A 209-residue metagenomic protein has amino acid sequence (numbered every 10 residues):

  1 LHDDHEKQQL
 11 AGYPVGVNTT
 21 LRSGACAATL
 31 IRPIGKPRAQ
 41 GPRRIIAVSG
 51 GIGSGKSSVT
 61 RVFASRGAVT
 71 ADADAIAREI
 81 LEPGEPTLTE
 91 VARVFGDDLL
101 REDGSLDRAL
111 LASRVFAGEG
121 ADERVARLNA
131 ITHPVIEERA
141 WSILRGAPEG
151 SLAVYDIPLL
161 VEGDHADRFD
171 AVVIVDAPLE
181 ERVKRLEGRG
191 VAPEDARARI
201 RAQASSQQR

Functional and structural regions predicted by a protein language model:
D3-E6, T19: Short hydrophobic alpha-helical segments enriched in small aliphatic residues
Q8-L10: Cationic, low-complexity basic patches in intrinsically disordered or flexible, solvent-exposed regions
R22-I31: N-terminal pre-Walker A segment at the start of P-loop NTPase domains
R32-A68, A73-A75: Walker A (P-loop) phosphate-binding motif
A75-L152: ATP-dependent small-molecule kinase phosphotransfer cores that center on conserved nucleotide phosphate-binding segments
L88-A92, L179-E187, R197: An amphipathic alpha-helix signature
R139-S142, A166-R168, K184-R209: Small-molecule kinase domains that catalyze NTP-dependent phosphoryl transfer to phosphate-bearing small molecules
W141-A147, L152-G188: ATP-dependent NMP and nucleoside kinases share a basic, alpha-helical "lid"
